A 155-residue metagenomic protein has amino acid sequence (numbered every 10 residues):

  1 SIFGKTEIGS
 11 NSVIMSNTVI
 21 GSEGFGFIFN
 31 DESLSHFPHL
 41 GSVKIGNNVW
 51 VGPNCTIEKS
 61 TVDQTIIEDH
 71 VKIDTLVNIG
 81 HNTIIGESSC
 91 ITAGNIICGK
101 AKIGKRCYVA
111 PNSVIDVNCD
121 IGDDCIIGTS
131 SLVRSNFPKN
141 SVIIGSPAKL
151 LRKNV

Functional and structural regions predicted by a protein language model:
S1-I144, A148-L151: Structural signal for interior beta-strand "rungs" in well-ordered beta-sheet cores of soluble enzyme domains
